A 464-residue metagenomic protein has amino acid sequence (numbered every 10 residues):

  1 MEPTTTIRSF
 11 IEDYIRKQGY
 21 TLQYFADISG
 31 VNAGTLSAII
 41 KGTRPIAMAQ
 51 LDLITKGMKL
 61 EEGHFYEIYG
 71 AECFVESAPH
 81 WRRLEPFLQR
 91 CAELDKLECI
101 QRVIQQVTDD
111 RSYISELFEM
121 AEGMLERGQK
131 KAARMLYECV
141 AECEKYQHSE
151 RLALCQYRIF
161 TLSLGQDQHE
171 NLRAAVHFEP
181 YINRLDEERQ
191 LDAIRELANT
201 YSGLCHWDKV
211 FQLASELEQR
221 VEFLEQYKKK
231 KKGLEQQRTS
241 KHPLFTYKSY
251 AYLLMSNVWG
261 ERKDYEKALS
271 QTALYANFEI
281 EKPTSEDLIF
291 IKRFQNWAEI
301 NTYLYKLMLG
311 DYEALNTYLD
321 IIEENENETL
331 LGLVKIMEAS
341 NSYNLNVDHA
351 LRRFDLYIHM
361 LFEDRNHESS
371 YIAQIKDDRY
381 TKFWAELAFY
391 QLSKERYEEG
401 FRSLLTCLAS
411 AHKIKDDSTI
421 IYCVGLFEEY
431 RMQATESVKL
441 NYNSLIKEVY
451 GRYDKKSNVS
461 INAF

Functional and structural regions predicted by a protein language model:
M1-Q23, D27, R44, L356-L361 (+1 more regions): C-terminal non-catalytic interaction modules
G30-P45, I68-A71: Recognition helix of helix-turn-helix/homeodomain-like DNA-binding domains that insert into the DNA major groove
V31, A71-F74, A92, I104-R111 (+9 more regions): Solenoid-like repeat scaffolds
A49-F65: DNA major-groove recognition helix of helix-turn-helix/homeodomain DNA-binding modules
P86, S115, E119-G123, R151-R158 (+9 more regions): "A position-specific structural signal for the A-helix of alpha-solenoid helical repeats
Q89-I100, L125-Y137, S163-H177, W207-G233 (+4 more regions): Helix-turn-helix repeat elements of alpha-solenoid scaffolds
C91, M124, S163, L197 (+6 more regions): Residue at a conserved register position within TPR or TPR-like alpha-solenoid repeats
K248, Y252-L387, L408: Alpha-helical scaffold segments of alpha-solenoid architecture
